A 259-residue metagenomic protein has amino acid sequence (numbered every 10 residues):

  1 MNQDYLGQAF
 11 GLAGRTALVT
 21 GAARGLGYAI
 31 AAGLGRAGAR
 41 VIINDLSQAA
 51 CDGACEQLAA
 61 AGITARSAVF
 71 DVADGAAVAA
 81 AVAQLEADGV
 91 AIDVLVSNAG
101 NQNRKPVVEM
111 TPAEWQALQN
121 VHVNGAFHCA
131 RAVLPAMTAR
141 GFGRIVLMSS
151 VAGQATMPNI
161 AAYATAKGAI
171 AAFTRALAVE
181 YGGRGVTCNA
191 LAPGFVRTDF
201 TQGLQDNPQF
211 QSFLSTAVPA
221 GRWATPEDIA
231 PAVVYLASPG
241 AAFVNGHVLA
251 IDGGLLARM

Functional and structural regions predicted by a protein language model:
N2-Q8, A155, V234, N245-M259: Short C-terminal tail/terminal secondary-structure segment of NAD(P)H-dependent dehydrogenase/reductase domains
K105-V108, A155-A161, G183-R184, G221 (+1 more regions): Active-site loop immediately N-terminal to the catalytic Tyr-X3-Lys motif of short-chain dehydrogenase/reductase
P106-V107, E114-Q116, L214: Substrate-binding pocket helix/loop in short-chain dehydrogenase/reductase
A130, A166, T174: Active-site helix of classical SDR
P135, V179-E180, A242: Alpha-helical segment proximal to the catalytic Tyr-Lys
S150: Residue(s) in the substrate-gating loop at a strand-loop-helix junction that position the organic substrate next
G182, T187, V244-G246: Short, small/polar-rich loop/turn modules that mediate ligand/substrate recognition or access, typified
